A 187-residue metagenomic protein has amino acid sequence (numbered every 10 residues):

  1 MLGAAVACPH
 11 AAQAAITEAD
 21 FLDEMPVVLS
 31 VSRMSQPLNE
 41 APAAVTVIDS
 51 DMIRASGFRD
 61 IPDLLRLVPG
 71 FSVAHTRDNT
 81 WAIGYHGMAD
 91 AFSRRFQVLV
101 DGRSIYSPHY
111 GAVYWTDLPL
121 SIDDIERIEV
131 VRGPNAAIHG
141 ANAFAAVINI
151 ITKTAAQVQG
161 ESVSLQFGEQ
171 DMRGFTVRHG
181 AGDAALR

Functional and structural regions predicted by a protein language model:
M1-F58, P62-V68, G180: N-terminal Sec signal peptide and the immediately downstream disordered periplasmic leader that contains the TonB box
D20-L22, F71-W81, H109-G111, G140-F144: Short, glycine-/polar-rich solvent-exposed loops and beta-turns at beta-strand/coil boundaries
S30, V45, P62, R66-S107: Extracytoplasmic beta-strand/coil segments of soluble accessory domains associated with Gram-negative outer-membrane
S32, G133, I151, S164-Q170 (+1 more regions): Outer-membrane beta-barrel pore domains and translocons
I61-L64, W81-G87, F96-V100, W115-L118 (+3 more regions): N-terminal periplasmic accessory domains that precede and gate Gram-negative outer-membrane beta-barrel machines
H75-R77, G140, G168-D171, G182: Short sequence motifs at beta-strands and strand-loop junctions characteristic of Gram-negative outer-membrane
S104-R132: Short acidic/polar hinge/loop motifs at secondary-structure boundaries that mediate gating or recognition
A184-R187: Repeated loop/turn-to-beta-strand initiation elements of outer-membrane beta-barrel proteins
